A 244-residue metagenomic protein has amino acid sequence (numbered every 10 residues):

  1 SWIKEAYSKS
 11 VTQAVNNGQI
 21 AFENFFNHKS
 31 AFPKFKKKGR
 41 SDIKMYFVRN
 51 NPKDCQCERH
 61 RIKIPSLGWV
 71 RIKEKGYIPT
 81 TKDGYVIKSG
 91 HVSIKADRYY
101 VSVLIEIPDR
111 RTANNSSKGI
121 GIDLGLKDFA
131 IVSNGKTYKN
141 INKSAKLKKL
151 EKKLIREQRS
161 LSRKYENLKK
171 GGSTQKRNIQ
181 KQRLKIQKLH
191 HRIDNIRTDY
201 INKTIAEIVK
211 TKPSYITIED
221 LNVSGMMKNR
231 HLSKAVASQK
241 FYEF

Functional and structural regions predicted by a protein language model:
S1-K95, S238: Acidic carboxylate diad motif detector
T80-D83, I94-F244: Positively charged, helix-rich recognition surfaces that bind polyanionic ligands
